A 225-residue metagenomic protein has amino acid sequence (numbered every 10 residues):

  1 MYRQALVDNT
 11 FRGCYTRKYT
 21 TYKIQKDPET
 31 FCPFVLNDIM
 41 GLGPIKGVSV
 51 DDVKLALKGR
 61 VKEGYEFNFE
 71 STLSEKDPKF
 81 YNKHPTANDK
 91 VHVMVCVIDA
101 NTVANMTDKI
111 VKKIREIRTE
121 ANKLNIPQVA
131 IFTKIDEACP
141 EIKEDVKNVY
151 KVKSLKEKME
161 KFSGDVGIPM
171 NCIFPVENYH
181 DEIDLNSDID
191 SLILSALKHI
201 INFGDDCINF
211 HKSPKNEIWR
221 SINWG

Functional and structural regions predicted by a protein language model:
M1-I126, K134-S154, E177-E182, D188-E217: Switch- and interface-adjacent substructures of P-loop NTPase systems
K90, L124, F162-M170: A structural motif corresponding to the C-terminal end of an alpha-helix and its immediate exit/capping segment
K153, E157-I168, H180-D184: C-terminal structured domain segments
E217-G225: Homotypic signalosome interaction modules of apoptosis and innate immunity
